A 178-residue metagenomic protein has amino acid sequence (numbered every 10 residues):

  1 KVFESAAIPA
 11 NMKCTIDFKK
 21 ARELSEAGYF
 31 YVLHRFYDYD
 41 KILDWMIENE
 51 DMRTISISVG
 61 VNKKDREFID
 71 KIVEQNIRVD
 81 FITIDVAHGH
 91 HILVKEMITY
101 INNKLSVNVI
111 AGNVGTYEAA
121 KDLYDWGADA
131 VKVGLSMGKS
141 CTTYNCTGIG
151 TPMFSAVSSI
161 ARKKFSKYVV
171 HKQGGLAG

Functional and structural regions predicted by a protein language model:
K1-Y168: Active-site entrance/lid segments in N-terminal catalytic domains of soluble metabolic enzymes
F165-G178: Repeat-solenoid scaffold signature
